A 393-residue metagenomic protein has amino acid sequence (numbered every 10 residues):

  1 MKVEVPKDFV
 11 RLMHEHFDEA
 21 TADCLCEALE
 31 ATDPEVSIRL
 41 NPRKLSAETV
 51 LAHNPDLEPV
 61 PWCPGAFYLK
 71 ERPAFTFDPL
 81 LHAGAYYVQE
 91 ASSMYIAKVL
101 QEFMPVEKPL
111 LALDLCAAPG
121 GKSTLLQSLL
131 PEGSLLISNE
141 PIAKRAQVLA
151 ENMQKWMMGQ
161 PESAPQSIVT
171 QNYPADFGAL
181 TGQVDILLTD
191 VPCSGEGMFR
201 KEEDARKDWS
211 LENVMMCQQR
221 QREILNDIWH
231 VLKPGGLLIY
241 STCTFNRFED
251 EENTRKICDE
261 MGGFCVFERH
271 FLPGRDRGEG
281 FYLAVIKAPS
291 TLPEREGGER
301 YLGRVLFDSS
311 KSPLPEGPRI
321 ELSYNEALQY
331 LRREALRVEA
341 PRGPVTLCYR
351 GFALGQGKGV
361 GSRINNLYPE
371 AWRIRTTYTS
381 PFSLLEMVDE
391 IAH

Functional and structural regions predicted by a protein language model:
M1-V50, D259, E279-H393: Polybasic, low-complexity RNA-engagement segments
E107-C116: Conserved class I S-adenosyl-L-methionine
E107-K108, G178-D190: A short acidic, Gly/Pro-enriched loop at the edge of an enzyme's catalytic core that lines a small-molecule cofactor
P119-E132: Conserved SAM-binding loop of SAM-dependent methyltransferases across substrates and taxa, primarily the Class I
P131, L232-P234: Helix-to-beta-strand junctions that scaffold the AdoMet/dcAdoMet cofactor pocket in Class I SAM-dependent enzymes
P141-T181: S-adenosyl-L-methionine
A143-K144, D185-D227, C243-D250: Mobile active-site "lid"/loop adjacent to the S-adenosyl-L-methionine
V184-D185, Q219, L237-Y240, T244-R300: Class I S-adenosyl-L-methionine
